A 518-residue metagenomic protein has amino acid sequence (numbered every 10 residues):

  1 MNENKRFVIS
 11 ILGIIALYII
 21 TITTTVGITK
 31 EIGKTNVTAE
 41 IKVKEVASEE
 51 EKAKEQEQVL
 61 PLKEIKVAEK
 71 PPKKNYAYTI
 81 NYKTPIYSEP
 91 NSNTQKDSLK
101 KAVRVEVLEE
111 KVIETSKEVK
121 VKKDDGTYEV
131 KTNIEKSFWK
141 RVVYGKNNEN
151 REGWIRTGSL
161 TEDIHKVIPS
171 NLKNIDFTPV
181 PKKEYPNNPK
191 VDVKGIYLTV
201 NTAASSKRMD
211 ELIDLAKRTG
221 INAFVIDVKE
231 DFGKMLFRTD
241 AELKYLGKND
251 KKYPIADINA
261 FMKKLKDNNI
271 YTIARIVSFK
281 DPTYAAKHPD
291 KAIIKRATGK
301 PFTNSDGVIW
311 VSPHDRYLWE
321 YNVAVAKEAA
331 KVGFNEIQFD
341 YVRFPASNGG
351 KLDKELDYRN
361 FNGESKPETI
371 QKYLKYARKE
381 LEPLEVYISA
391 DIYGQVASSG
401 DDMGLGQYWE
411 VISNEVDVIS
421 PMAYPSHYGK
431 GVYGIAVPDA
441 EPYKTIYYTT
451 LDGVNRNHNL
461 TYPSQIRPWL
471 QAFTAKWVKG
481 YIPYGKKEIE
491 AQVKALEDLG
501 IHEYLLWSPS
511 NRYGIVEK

Functional and structural regions predicted by a protein language model:
G27-T84, D163-T178: N-terminal, intrinsically disordered, polar/charged segments of Gram-positive cell-envelope systems that serve as
K100-G158: SH3/SH3-like beta-barrel superfamily modules
N171, V416-K430, P442-K518: Substrate-binding cleft of secreted/luminal carbohydrate-active enzymes
E184-A204, F279-E328: Active-site-adjacent "subsite" loops/lids of carbohydrate-active enzymes
K207-K234, K331-E336, V418, L496-E503: Catalytic domains of carbohydrate-active enzymes, especially glycoside hydrolases
T219-Y253, A346-D353: Aromatic-lined carbohydrate-binding/catalytic grooves of carbohydrate-active enzymes
A223-V228, P254-F302, E336-D340: Glycine-rich, aromatic-flanked loop segments that form ligand/cofactor-binding clefts across common enzyme folds
Y271-D281, Q338, S365-L405, T461-T474: Aromatic-lined carbohydrate-recognition surfaces of secreted/lumenal glycan-active proteins
